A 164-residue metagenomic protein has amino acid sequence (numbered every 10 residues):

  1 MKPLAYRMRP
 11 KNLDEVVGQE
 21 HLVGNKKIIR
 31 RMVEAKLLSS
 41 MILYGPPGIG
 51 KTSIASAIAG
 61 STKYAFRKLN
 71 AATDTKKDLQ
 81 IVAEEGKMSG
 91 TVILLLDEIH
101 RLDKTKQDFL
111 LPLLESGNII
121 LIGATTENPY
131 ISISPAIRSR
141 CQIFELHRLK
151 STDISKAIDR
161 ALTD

Functional and structural regions predicted by a protein language model:
M1-A35: A short, basic N-terminal segment
M1-K2, R31-L69, A83-E85, L111-S116: Walker A/P-loop
L22-K27, Y64-L96, D103-K104: Short glycine-rich substrate-engagement loop in P-loop NTPases that contacts/grips substrate
Y64, S134-L149: A short helix-turn-beta junction within AAA+ P-loop NTPase domains corresponding to the substrate/partner-engaging
L69, L95-L96, I120-A124, E145: Structural recognition of the conserved hydrophobic beta-strand(s) that form the central parallel beta-sheet of P-loop
N70-A72, Q142-S155: Conserved AAA+ ATPase "SRH/arginine-finger" region at the nucleotide-binding site
T105-S139: Conserved catalytic/switch belt of AAA+ P-loop NTPases
R140, D153-D164: Conserved AAA+ ATPase "sensor/coupling" helix adjacent to the nucleotide-binding pocket
